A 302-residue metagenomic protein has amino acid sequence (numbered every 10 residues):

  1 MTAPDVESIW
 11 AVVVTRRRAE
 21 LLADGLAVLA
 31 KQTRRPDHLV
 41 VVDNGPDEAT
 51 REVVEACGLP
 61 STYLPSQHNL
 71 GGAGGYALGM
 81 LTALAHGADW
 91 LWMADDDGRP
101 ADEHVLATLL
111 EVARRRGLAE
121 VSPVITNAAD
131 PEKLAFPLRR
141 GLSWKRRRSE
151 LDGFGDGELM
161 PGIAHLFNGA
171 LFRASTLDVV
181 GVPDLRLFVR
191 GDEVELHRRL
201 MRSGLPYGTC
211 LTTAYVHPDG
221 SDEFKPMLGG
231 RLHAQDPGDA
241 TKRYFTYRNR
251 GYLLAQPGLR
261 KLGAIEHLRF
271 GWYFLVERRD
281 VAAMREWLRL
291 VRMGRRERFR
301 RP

Functional and structural regions predicted by a protein language model:
A27-P36: Short, acidic, metal-binding catalytic loop of nucleotide-sugar glycosyltransferases
V28, V41-R51, G98-R99: A conserved acidic beta->alpha catalytic loop
E55-G74: Conserved donor nucleotide-binding strand/loop of the catalytic core
A88-D97: Short beta-strand-to-loop acidic/aromatic patch adjacent to the donor-nucleotide binding site
E103-F136: Conserved donor NDP-sugar-binding/catalytic core segment of glycosyltransferases
D152-F172: A recurrent flexible, glycine/aromatic-enriched loop bordering the glycosyltransferase active site that acts as
T176-G181, R186-T213: A short, conserved alpha-helix in the catalytic core of glycosyltransferases
A255-P302: Non-catalytic, C-terminal membrane-associated alpha-helical segments of glycosyltransferases
